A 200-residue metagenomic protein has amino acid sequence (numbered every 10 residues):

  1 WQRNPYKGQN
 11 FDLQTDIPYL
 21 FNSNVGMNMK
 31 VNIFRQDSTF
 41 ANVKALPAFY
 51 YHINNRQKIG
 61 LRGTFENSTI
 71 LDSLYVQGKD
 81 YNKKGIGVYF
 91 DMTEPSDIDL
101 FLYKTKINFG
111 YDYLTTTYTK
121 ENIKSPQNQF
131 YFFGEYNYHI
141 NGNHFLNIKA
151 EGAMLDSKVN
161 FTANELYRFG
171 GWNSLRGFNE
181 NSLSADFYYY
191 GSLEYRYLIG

Functional and structural regions predicted by a protein language model:
W1-N108, R168-G171, S182-A185: Gram-negative/organellar outer-membrane beta-barrel architecture
I86-G200: C-terminal outer-membrane beta-barrel translocator/porin domains of Gram-negative envelope proteins and their
